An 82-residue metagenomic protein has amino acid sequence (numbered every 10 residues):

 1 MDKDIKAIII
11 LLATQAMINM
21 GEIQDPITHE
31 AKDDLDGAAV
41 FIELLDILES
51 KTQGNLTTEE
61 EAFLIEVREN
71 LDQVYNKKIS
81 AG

Functional and structural regions predicted by a protein language model:
M1-I47, T58-G82: N-terminal intrinsically disordered, cationic/polar leader segments that include organellar targeting peptides
T52: Acidic, glycine-enriched active-site microenvironments
